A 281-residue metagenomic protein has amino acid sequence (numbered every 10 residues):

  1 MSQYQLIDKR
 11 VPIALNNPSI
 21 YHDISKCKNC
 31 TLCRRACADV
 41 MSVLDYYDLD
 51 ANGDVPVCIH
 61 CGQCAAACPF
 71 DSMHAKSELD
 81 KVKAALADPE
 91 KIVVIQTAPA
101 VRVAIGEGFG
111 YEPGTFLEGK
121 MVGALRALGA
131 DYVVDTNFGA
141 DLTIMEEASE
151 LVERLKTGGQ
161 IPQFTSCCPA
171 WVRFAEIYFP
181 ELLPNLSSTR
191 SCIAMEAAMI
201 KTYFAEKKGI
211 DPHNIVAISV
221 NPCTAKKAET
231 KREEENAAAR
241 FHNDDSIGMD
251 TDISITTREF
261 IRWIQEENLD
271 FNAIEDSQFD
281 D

Functional and structural regions predicted by a protein language model:
Y4-L6, R10, S19-H22, K26-N52 (+2 more regions): Iron-sulfur cluster-binding cysteine motifs and their immediate structural context in ferredoxin-like electron-transfer
L6-V11, W171-A175: Active-site-adjacent bridging/hinge elements
V11-P12, H22, N52-G53, F109-Y111 (+1 more regions): A generic structural signal for short
Y46-D54, E181-S187: Short helix/strand-bridging catalytic loops that position acidic/His residues to coordinate divalent metals and engage
D48-H60, F116-M121, R173: Short low-complexity stretches enriched in small and charged residues
A75-D281: Iron-sulfur-associated redox domains of electron-transfer enzymes in respiratory and anaerobic energy metabolism
